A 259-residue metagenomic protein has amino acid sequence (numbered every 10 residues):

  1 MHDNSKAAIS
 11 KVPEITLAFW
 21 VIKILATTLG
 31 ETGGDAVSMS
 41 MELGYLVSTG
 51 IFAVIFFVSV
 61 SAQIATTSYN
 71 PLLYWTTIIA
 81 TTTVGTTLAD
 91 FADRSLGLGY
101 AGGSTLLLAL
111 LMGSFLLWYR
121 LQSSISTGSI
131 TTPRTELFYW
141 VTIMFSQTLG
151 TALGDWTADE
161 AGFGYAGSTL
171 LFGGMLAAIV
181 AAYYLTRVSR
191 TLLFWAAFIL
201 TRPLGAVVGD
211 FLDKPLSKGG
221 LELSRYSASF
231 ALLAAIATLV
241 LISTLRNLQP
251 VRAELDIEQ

Functional and structural regions predicted by a protein language model:
M1-Q259: Polytopic alpha-helical membrane proteins, predominantly small-molecule transporters/carriers
